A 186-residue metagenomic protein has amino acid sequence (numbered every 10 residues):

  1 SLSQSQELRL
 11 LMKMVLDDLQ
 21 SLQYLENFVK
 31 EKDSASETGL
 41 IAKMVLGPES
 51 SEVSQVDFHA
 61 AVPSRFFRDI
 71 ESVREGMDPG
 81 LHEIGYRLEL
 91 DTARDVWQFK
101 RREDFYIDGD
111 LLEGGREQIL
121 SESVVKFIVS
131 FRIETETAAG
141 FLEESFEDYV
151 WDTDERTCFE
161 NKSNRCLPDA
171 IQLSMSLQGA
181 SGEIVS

Functional and structural regions predicted by a protein language model:
S1-E113: Extracytoplasmic beta-strand-rich oligomerization domains located immediately C-terminal to a leader/signal peptide
Q118-S186: Short linear sequence signals and composition-biased patches located at protein termini or domain-edge surfaces
